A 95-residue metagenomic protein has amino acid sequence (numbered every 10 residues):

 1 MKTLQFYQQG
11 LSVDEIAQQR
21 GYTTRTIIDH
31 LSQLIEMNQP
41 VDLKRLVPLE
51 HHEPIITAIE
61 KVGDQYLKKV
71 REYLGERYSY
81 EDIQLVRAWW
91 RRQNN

Functional and structural regions predicted by a protein language model:
M1-N95: Accessory DNA-binding and partner-docking regions appended to nucleic-acid-acting proteins, especially the terminal
